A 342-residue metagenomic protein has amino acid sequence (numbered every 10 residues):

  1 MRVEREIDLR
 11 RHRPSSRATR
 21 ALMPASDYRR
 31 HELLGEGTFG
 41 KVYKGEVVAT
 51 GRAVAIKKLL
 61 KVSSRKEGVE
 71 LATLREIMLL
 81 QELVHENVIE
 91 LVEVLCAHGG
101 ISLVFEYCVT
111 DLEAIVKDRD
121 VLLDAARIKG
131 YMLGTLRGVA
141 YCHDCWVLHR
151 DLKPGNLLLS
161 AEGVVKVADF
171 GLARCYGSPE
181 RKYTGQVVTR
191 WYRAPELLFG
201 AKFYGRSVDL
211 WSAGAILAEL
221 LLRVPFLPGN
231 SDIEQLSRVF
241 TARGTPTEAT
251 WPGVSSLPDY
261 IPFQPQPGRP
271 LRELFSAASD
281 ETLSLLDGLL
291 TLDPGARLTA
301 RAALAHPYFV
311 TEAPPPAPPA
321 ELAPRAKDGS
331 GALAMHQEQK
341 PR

Functional and structural regions predicted by a protein language model:
K41-V62: Glycine-rich ATP phosphate-binding loop
K58-V84: Conserved N-lobe beta3->alphaC-helix segment of eukaryotic protein kinase catalytic domains
E93-V94: A short, aromatic-enriched beta-strand patch in the conserved N-lobe beta-sheet of the protein kinase catalytic domain
G99-D111: Conserved short submotifs of the Hanks-type protein kinase catalytic core that shape the nucleotide-binding pocket
Y131-M132: Activation segment signature within eukaryotic-like protein kinase domains
T245-D287: C-terminal lobe substrate-recognition/regulatory segment of protein kinase catalytic domains
P314-R342: C-terminal intrinsically disordered, low-complexity extensions immediately downstream of enzyme catalytic cores
